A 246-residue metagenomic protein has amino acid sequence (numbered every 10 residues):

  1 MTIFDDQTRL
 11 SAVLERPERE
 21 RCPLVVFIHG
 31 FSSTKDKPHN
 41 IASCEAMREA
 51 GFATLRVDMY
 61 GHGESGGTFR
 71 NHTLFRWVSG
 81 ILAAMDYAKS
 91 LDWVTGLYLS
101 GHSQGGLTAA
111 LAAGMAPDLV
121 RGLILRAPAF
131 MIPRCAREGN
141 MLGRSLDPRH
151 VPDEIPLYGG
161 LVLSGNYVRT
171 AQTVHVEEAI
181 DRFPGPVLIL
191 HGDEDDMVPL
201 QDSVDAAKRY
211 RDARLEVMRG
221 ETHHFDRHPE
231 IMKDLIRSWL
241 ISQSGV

Functional and structural regions predicted by a protein language model:
M1-R19: N-terminal cap/lid segment of alpha/beta-hydrolase-fold proteins
L10, L107, G114, L119-D205 (+2 more regions): The alpha/beta-hydrolase serine catalytic core
C22-G30: Short beta-strand element of the alpha/beta-hydrolase
S32-C44: The serine-hydrolase catalytic nucleophile loop
C44-G66: Conserved alpha/beta-hydrolase
H62-D92: Catalytic nucleophile-loop/oxyanion-hole region of alpha/beta-hydrolase and closely related hydrolase-like folds
D92-S103: Alpha/beta-hydrolase fold nucleophile elbow
G101-L111: Glycine-rich nucleophile elbow surrounding the catalytic serine of serine-hydrolase chemistry
